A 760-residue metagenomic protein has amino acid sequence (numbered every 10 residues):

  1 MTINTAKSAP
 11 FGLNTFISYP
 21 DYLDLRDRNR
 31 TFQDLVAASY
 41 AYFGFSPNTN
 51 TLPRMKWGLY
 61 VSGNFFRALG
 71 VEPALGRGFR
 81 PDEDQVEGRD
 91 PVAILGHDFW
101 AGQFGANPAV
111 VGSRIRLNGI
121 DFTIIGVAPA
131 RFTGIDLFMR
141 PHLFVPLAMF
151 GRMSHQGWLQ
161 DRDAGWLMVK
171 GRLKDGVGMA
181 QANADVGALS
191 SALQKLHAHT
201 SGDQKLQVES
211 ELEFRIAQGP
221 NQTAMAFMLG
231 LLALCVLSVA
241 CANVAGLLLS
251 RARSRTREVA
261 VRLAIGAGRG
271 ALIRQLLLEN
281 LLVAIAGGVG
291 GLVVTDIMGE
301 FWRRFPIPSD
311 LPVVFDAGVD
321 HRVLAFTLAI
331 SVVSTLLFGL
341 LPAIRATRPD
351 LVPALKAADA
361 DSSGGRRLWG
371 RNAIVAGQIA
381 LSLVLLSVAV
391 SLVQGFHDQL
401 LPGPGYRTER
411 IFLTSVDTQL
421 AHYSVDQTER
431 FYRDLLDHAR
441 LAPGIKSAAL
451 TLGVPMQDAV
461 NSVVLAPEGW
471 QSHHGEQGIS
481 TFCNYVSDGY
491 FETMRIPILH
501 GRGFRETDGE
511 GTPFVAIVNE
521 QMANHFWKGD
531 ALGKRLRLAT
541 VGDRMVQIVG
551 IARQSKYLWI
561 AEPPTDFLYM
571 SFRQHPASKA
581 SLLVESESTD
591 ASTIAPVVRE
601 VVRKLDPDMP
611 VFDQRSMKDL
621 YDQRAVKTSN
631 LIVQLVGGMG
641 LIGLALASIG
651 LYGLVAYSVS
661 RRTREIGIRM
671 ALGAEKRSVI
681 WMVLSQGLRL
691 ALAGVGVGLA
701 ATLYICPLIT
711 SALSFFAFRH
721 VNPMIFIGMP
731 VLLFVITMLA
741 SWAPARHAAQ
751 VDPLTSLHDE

Functional and structural regions predicted by a protein language model:
M1-Y42, A164-K170, E209, Q399 (+1 more regions): Membrane-proximal extracellular/periplasmic loop immediately following the first transmembrane helix
I3, L25, F66, G96 (+29 more regions): Generic structural signal for small/hydrophobic residues in well-ordered secondary structure, especially within
G44, T51-L52, V86-G88, D163-G165 (+10 more regions): Membrane-helix entry/capping segments
W57-P81, R89-F227, E300, R304 (+3 more regions): Mid-to-C-terminal secondary-structure elements that act as membrane-proximal/extracytoplasmic interface segments
Q207, A245, L281-L351, Q394 (+1 more regions): Small-residue-rich transmembrane alpha-helices
E213-Q218, L247-R274, L278, M298-Y423 (+2 more regions): Alpha-helical transmembrane segments of integral membrane proteins
Q222-R257, L337, L368-G395, T628-R664 (+3 more regions): Hydrophobic alpha-helical transmembrane segments of multi-pass inner-membrane transport and secretion
A240-A284, R348-D361, I649-L690, P744 (+1 more regions): Intracellular coupling helices
